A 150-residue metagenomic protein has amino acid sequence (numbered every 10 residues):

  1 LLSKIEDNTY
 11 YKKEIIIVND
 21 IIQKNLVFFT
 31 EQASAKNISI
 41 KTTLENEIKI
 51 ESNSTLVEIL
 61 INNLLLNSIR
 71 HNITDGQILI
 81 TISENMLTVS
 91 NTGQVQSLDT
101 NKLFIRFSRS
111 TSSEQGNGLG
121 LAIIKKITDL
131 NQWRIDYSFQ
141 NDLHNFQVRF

Functional and structural regions predicted by a protein language model:
E6-K12, K49-S52: Conserved micro-motifs of the catalytic ATP-binding
E14-I15, S39-K49: Conserved catalytic submotifs in the C-terminal HATPase_c
S68-I69: Short helix-loop "hinge" at the ATP-lid/N-box region of the Bergerat-fold HATPase_c
D75-M86: Short beta-strand/loop element within the Bergerat-fold HATPase_c
V95-F107: Short conserved segment of the HATPase_c
G120, I124: Short alpha-helical Gxxx[C/S/T] motif in the catalytic ATP-binding
W133-I135: Conserved glycine-rich
